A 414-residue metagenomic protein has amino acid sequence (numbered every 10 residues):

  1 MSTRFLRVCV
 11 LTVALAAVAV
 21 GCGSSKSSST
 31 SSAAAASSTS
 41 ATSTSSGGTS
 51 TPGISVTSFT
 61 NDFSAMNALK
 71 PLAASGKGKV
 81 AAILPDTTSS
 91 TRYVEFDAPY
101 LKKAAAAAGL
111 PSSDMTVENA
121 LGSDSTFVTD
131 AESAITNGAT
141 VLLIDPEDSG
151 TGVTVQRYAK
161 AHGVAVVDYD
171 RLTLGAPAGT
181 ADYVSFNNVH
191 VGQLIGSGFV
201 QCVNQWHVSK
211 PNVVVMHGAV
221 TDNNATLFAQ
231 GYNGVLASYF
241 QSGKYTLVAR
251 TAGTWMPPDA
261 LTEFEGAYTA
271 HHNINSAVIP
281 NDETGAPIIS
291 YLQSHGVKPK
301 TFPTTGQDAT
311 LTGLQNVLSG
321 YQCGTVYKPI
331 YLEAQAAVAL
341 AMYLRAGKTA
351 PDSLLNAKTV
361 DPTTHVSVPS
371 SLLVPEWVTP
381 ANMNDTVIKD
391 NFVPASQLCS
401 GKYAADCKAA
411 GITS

Functional and structural regions predicted by a protein language model:
M1-C9: Bacterial N-terminal signal peptides that target proteins for export
R4, C22-S414: A residue-level marker of the well-folded mature domains of exported/periplasmic proteins
V10-A16: Hydrophobic helical h-region of N-terminal Sec-dependent signal peptides in bacterial secretory/periplasmic proteins
